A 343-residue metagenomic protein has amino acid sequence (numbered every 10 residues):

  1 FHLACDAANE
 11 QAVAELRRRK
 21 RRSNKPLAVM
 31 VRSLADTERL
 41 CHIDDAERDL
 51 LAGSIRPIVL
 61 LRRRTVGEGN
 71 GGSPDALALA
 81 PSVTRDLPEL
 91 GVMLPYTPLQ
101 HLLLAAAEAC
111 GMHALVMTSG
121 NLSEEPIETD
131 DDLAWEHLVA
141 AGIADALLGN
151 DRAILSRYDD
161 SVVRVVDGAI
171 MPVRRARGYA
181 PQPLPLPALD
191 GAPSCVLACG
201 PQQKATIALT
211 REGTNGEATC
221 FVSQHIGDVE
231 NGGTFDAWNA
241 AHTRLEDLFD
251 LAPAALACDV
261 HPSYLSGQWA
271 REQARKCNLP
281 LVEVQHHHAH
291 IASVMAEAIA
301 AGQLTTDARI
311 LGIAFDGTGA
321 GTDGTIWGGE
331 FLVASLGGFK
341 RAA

Functional and structural regions predicted by a protein language model:
F1-A257, H261-Q273, G328: Active-site-adjacent structural elements in enzyme catalytic cores
K25, C277, A308: Residue-level signal for beta-strand positions within conserved beta-sheet cores that form or flank
Y96, Q285-H288, G319: Short, flexible loop/turn elements at secondary-structure junctions
M112, E283-H286, A314: Charge-biased, low-complexity intrinsically disordered regions
G142, G149, H290-I291, A301: Charged, compositionally biased non-catalytic regions
D247-D250, N278, Q303: Acidic/proline-rich low-complexity IDRs
D259, N278-H290: Conserved phosphate-binding/catalytic loops in two-lobed NTP-binding clefts
M295-A300, L304-A343: Active-site histidine-anchored catalytic micro-motif
